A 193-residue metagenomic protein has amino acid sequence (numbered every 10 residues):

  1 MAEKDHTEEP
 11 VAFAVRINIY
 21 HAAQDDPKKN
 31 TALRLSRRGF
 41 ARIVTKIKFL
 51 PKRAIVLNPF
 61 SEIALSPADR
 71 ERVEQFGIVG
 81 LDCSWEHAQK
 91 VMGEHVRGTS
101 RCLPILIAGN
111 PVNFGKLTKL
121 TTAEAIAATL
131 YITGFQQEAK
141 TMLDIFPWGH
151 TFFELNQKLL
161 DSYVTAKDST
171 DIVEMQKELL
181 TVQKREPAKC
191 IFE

Functional and structural regions predicted by a protein language model:
M1-Q75, S84-H87, G93, S100 (+2 more regions): N-terminal, charge-rich interaction modules
E94-E178, A188: C-terminal folded domains that constitute the principal catalytic or ligand-binding module of multi-domain proteins
